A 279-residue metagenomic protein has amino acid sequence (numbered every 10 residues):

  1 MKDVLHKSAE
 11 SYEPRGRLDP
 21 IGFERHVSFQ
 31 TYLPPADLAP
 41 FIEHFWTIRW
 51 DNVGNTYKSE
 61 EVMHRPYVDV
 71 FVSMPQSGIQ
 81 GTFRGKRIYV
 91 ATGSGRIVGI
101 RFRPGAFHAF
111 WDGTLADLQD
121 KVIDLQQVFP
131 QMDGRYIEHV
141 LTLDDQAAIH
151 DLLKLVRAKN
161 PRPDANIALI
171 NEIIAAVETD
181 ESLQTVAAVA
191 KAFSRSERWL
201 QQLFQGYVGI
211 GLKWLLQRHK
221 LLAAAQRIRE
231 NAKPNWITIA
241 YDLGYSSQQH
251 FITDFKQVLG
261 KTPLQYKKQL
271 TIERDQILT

Functional and structural regions predicted by a protein language model:
M1-N171, V177-E181, T185-A187, F193-E197 (+5 more regions): Alpha-helical bundle regulatory/interaction domains
Q201-G206, K213-L216: Long, low-complexity intrinsically disordered regions
L203, R218, T253, Q269: Residue-level "edge-of-site" marker
G206-I210, D254-L264: A secondary-structure capping/hinge motif
